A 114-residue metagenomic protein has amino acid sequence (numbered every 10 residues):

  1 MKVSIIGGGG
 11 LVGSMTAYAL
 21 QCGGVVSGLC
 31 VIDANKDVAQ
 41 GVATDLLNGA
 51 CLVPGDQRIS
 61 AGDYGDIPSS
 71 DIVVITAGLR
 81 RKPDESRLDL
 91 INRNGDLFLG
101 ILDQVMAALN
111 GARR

Functional and structural regions predicted by a protein language model:
I5-I6, V31: Hydrophobic Val/Ile/Leu positions in short beta-strands of Rossmann-like dinucleotide-binding domains
G9: Conserved glycine-rich cofactor-binding loop
G13-S14: N-terminal Rossmann-fold NAD(P) dinucleotide-binding loop
L20: Aromatic pocket-lining residues of Rossmann-like dinucleotide-binding sites
V26-C30: Short beta-strand element of Class I
I32-S70: Conserved N-terminal Rossmann-fold NAD(P) cofactor-binding segment
A77-L79: Conserved NAD(P)H cofactor-binding loop of Rossmann-fold oxidoreductase domains
R87-R114: Rossmann-like NAD(P)(H) cofactor-binding subdomain of soluble oxidoreductases
